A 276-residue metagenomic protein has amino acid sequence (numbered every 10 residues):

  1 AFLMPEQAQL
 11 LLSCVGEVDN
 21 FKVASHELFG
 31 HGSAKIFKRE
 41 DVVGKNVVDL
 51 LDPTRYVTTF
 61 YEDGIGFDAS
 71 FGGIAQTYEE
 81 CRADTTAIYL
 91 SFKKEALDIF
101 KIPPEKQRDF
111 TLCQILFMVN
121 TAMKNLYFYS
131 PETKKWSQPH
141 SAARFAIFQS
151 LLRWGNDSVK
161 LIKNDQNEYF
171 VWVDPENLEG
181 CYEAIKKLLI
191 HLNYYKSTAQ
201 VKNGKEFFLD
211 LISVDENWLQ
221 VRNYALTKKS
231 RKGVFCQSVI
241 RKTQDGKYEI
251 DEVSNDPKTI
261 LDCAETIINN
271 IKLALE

Functional and structural regions predicted by a protein language model:
A1-E6, F60-D63, F67, C113: Residue-level signal for well-ordered alpha-helical segments
A1-Q7, I36, T58, E132-A142: Common nucleic-acid-contacting/processivity interface regions adjacent to the catalytic cores of nucleic-acid enzymes
L3-V23: Short pre-active-site segment immediately N-terminal to the catalytic Zn-binding motif
L12-C14, H26, Y78, P104: Mature, folded catalytic cores of secreted/periplasmic enzymes
V18-V42, A83, I88: Active-site recognition of the HExxH zinc-binding catalytic motif
F21, I162-E276: Non-catalytic terminal regions of proteins
A34-E79: Post-HEXXH active-site segment of zinc metalloproteases
G66-C81, T85-S197, V201-K205: Long, well-structured alpha-helical subdomains associated with metal-dependent extracellular/ecto-lumenal hydrolases
